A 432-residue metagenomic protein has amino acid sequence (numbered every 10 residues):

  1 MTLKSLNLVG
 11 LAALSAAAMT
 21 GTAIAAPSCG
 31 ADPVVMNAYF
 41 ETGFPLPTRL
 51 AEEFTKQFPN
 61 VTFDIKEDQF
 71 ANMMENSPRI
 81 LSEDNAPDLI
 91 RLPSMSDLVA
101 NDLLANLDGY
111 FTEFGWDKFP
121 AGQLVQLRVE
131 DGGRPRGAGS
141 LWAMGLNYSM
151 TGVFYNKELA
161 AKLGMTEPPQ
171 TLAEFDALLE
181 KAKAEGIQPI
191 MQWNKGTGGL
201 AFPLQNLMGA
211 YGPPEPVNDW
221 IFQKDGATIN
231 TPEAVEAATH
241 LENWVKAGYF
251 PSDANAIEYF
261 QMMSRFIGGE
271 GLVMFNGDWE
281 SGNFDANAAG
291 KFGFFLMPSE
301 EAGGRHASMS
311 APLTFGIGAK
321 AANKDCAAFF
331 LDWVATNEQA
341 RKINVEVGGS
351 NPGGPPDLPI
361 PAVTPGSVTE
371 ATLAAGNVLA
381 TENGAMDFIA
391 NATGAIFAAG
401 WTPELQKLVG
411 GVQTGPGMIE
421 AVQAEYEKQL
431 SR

Functional and structural regions predicted by a protein language model:
A25-L103, W116-F119, E167, N255 (+5 more regions): Conserved N-terminal structural module of periplasmic/extracytoplasmic solute-binding proteins
A51, T55, P203-A210, T239-N323 (+1 more regions): Extracytoplasmic/periplasmic substrate-binding proteins
E67, G145, F222-Q223, D357 (+2 more regions): C-terminal capping/gating helix-and-loop segments adjacent to ligand/active sites or protein-protein/ligand interfaces
M95-M150, P203, G293: Hinge/lid segment of periplasmic solute-binding proteins
D108-Q126, N194, Y211-E236, A286-N287 (+3 more regions): Short, solvent-exposed loop/beta-turn-alpha elements that line the ligand-binding surface or hinge of extracytoplasmic
R136-L146, T151, D176-G226, E242 (+1 more regions): Extracytoplasmic/periplasmic solute-binding protein
L179-K181, F222-A254: Glycine-centered hinge/linker elements that transmit conformational signals in sensory and ligand-binding systems
W279-N283, M297, E301, L313-A395 (+1 more regions): Mature extracytoplasmic/periplasmic domains
